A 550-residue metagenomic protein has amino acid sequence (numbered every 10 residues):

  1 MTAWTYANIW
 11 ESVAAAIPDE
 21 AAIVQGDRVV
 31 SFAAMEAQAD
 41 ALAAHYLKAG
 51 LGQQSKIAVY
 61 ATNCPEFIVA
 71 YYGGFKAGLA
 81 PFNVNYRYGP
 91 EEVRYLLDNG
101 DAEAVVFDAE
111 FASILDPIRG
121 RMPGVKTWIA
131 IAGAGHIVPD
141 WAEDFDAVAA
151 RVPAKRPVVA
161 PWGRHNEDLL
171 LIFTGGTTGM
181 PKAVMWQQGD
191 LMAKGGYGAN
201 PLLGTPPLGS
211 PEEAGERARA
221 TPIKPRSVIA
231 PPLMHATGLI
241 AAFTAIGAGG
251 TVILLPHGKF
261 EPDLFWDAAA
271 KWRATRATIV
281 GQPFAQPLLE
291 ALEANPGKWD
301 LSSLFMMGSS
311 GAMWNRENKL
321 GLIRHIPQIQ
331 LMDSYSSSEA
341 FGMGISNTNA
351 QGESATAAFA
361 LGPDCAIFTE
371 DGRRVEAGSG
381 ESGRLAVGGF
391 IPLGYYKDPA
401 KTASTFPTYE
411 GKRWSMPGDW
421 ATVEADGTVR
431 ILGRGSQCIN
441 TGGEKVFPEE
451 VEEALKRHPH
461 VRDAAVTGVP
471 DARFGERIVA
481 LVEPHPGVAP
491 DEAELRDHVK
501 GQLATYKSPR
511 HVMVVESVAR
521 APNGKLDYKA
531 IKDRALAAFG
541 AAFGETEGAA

Functional and structural regions predicted by a protein language model:
T2, A21-C64, Y71-Y72, G89-R94: Conserved AMP-binding/adenylate-forming core of the ANL superfamily
S31-A33, L169-P207: Conserved AMP-binding A3 loop
K48-A49, L79-R151: Structural core segment of the AMP-binding/adenylate-forming
Y88, R94-Y95, V105-F107, R316 (+8 more regions): AMP-binding/adenylate-forming catalytic core of the ANL superfamily
D146-A147, G247-G250, A274-I279, L289-S354 (+2 more regions): Gly/Ser/Thr-rich phosphate-binding loop
V152-F173, M180, E216-R226: Conserved pre-ATP/AMP-binding loop-to-beta segment of ANL
A193-A230, M234-R276, A291, N295: Conserved AMP-binding/adenylation subdomain of ANL enzymes
A366-A386, A425-D426, V488-E492, D527: Conserved beta-loop-beta connector loops within the AMP-binding
